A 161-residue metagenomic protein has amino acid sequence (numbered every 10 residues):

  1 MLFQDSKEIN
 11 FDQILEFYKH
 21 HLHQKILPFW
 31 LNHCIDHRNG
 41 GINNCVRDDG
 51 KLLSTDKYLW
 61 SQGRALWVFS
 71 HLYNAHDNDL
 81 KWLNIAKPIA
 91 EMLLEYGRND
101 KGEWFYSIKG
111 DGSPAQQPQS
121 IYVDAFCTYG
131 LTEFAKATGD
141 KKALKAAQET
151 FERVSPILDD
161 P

Functional and structural regions predicted by a protein language model:
M1-P161: Glycan-recognition and catalytic cores of secretory/periplasmic carbohydrate-active enzymes
